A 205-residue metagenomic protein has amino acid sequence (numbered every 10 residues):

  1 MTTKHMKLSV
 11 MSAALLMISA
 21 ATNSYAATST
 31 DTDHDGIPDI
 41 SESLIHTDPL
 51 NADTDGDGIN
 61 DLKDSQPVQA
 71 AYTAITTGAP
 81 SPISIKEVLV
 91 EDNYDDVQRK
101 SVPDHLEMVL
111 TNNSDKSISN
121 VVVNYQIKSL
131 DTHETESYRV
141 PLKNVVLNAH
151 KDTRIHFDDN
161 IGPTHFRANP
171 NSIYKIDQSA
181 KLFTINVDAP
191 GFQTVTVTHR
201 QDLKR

Functional and structural regions predicted by a protein language model:
T2-S12: Bacterial N-terminal signal peptides that target proteins for export
M17-Y25: C-terminal segment of classical bacterial N-terminal signal peptides
Y25-S84: Extracellular calcium-associated, cysteine-rich motifs in secreted modular proteins
A70-E107, T132, D202-L203: Low-complexity, acidic Ser/Thr/Pro/Gly-rich terminal tails and inter-domain linkers that flank the onset of structured
V109-D115, S129: Asparagine-centered strand-capping/turn motif at beta-strand->loop junctions
K116-N120, T135: Short acidic/proline- and small/hydrophobic-mixed sequence motifs that coincide with surface turns and coil-to-beta
H133-I173: Intrinsically disordered, low-complexity Pro/Gly/Ser/Thr-rich segments with frequent PxxP/GP/PP motifs and embedded
H156-R205: Terminal connector regions
